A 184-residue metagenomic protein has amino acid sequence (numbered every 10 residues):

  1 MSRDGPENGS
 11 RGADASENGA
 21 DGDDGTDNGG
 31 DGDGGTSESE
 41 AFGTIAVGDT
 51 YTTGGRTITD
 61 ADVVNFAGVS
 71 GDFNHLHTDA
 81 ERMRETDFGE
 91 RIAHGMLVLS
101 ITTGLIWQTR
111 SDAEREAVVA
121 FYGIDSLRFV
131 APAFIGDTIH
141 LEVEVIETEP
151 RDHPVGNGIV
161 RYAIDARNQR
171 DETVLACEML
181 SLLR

Functional and structural regions predicted by a protein language model:
S2-A46, A133-T138, E142-R184: HotDog/MaoC-like acyl-thioester-processing domains
S2-Y122: Hot-dog-fold acyl-thioester-processing enzymes
T52-T57, R128, L180-L182: Generic structural detector for well-ordered beta-strands
L76-R82, T102, S126, V145-E147 (+1 more regions): Glycine-rich loops and low-complexity Gly/Arg-rich segments that provide flexible linkers or classic glycine-based
S111, G123, V160-I164: A signal for specific C-terminal beta-sheet/loop modules enriched in small/flexible residues with GP/PG/PP motifs
D112-T138: Mid-chain, well-packed structural core segment of small domains
